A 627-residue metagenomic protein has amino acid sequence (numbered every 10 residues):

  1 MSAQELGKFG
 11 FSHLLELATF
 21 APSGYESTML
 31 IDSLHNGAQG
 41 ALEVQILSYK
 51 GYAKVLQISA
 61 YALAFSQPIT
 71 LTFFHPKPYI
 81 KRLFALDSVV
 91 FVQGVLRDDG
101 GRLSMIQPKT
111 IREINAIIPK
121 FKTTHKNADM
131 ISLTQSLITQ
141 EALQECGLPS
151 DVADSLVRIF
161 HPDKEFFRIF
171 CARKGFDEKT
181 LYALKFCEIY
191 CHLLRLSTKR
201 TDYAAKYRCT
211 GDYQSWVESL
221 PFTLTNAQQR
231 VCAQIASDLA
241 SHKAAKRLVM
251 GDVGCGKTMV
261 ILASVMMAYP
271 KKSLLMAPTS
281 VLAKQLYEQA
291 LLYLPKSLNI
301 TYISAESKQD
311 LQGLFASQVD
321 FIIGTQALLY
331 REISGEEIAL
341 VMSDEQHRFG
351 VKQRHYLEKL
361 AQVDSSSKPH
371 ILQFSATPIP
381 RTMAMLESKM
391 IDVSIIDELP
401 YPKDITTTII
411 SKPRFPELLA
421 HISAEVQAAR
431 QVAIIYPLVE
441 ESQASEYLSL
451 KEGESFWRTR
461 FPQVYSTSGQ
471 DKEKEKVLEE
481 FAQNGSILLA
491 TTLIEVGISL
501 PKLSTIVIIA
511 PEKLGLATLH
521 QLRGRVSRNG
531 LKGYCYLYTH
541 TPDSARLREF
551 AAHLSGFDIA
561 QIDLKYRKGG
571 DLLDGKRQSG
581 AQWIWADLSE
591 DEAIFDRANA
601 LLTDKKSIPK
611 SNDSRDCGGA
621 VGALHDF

Functional and structural regions predicted by a protein language model:
M1-L17: Helix-hairpin-helix
L17, K272-T279, V432-L438: Conserved RecA-like ASCE P-loop NTPase motor core of nucleic-acid helicases/translocases
I31-L56, G94: Structural detector for short beta-strands of small beta-barrel domains
L56, A62-E218: Upstream accessory/linker segments immediately N-terminal to the RecA-like ATPase cores of bacterial MutS and a subset
D177-L329: ASCE P-loop NTPase motor cores of helicases and related translocases
A305-I322, L329-E336, D471-I487: Conserved motor-coupling elements within RecA-like helicase/translocase cores
G335-L340, Q346-V426: Post-DEXD/H (motif II) to motif III coupling segment of the RecA-like Helicase ATP-binding lobe
F415-Q431, S449-F627: C-terminal helicase module of SF1/SF2 nucleic-acid helicases/translocases
